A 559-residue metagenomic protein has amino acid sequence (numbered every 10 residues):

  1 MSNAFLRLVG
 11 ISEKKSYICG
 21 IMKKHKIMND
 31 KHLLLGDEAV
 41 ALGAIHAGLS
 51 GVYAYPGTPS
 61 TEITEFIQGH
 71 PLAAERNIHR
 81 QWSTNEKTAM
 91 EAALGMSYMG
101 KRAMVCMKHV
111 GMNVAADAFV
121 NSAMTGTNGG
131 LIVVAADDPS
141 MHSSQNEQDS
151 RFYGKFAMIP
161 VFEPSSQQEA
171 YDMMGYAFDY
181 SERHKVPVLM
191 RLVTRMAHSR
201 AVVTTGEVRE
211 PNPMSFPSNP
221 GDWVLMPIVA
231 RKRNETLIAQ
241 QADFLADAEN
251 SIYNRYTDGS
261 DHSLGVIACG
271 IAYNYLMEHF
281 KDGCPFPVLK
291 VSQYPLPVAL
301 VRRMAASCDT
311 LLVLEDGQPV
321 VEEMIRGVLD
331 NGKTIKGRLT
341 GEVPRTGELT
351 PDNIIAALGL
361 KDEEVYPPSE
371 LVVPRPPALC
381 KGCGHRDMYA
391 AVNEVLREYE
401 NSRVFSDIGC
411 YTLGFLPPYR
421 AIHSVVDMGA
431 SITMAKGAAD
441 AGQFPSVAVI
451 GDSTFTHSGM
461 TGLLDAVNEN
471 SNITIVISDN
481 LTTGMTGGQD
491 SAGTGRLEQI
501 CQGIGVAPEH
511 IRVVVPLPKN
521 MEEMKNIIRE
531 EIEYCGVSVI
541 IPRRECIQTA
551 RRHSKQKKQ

Functional and structural regions predicted by a protein language model:
S12-D37, A47, P164-L379, G384-H385 (+4 more regions): Flexible, low-complexity linker and terminal segments
I18-Q167, R195, G259, P285 (+2 more regions): Thiamine diphosphate
Q68-A73, M277-V288, Q499-A507: Short helix-loop-beta junction
C106-M107, I132-A136, L189-V193, I267-A268 (+5 more regions): Short beta-strand segments
A115, H142-S144, H198-A201, N274-E278 (+6 more regions): Short helix/loop capping segments that flank catalytic or ligand/cofactor-binding pockets
S143, F415-V539, I547-S554: Thiamine diphosphate
